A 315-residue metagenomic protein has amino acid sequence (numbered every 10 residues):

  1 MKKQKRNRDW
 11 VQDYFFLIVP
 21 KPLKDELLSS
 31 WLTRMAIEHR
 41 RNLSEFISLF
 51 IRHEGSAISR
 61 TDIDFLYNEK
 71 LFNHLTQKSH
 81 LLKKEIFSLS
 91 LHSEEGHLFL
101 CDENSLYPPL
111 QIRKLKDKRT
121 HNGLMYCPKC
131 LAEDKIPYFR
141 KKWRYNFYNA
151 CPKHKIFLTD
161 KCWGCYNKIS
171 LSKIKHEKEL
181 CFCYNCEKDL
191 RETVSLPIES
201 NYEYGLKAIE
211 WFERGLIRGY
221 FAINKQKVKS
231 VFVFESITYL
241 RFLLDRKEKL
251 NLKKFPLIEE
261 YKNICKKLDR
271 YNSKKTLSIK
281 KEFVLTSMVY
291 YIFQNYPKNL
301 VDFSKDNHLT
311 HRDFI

Functional and structural regions predicted by a protein language model:
M1-I315: Basic, alpha-helical nucleic-acid-binding regions used in initiation and control of genome expression
